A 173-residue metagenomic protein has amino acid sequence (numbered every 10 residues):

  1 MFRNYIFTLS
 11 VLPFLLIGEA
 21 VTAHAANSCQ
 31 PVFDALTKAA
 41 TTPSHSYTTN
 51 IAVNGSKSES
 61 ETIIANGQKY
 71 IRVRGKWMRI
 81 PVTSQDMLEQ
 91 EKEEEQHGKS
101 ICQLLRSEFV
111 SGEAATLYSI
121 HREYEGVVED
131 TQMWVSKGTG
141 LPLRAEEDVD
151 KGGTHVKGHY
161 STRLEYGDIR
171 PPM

Functional and structural regions predicted by a protein language model:
M1-V53, E108-V110, R170-M173: N-terminal leader/targeting segments and the immediate start of mature chains
T37-A39, E61-I63, I101-F109, M133: Short, exposed beta-strand/loop patches in secreted or surface proteins that constitute
P43, N66-Q68, T139-R144: A short glycine-rich beta-turn/N-cap micro-motif
T48-E95: An acidic-aromatic
N54, G98, Y124-V127: Short loop/turn motifs at secondary-structure junctions and domain boundaries
G55, L105-T116: Short, ordered beta-strand-loop transition motifs
E93-R106, G158, R163: A short, amphipathic edge element
A114-M173: Gly/Pro-enriched, hydrophobic low-complexity segments that function as extracytoplasmic propeptides/linkers
